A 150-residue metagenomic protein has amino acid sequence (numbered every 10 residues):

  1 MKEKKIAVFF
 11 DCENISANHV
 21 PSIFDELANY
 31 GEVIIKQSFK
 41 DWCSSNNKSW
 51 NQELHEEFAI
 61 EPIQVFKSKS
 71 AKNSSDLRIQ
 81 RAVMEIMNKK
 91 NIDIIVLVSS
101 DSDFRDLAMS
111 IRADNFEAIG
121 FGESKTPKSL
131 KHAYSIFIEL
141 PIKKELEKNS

Functional and structural regions predicted by a protein language model:
M1-N88, M109-R112, E117, K125: Domain-level signal for Mg2+-assisted phosphodiester chemistry and nucleotide/NA-binding surfaces in nucleic-acid
I6, D93, S135: Conserved acidic residues
F39, D93-S100, L107, I111: Acidic beta-strand-to-loop metal/phosphate-binding motif
N46-K48, K128-L130, L146: Switch/connector loops and helix/strand junctions flanking conserved nucleotide-binding motifs in nucleotide-processing
K67, S100, E123-S124, I142-K143: Short, ordered loop/turn segments at secondary-structure junctions
A108-L140: VWA/integrin I-like adhesion module and closely mimicked acidic/polar interface patches used
K148-S150: N-terminal regulatory modules in eukaryotic regulatory proteins
